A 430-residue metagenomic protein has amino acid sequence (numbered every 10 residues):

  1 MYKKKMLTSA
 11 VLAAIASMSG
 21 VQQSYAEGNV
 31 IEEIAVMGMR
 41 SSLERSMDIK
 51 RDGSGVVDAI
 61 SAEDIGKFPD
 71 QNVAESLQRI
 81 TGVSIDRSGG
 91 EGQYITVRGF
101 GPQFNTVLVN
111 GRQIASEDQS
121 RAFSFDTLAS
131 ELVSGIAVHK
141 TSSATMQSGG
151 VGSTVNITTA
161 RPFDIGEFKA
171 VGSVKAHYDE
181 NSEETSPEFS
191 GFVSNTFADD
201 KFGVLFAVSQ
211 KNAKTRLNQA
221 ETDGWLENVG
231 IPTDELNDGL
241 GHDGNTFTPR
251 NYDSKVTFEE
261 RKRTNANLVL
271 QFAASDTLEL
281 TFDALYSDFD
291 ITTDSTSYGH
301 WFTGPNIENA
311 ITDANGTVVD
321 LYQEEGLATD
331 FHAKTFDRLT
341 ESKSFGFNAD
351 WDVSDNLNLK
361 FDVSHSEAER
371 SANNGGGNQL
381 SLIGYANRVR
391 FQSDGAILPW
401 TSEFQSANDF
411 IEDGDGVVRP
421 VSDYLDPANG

Functional and structural regions predicted by a protein language model:
M1-V30: Cleavable N-terminal targeting peptides that direct proteins into the secretory/outer-membrane pathway or into
A35-G66, Y94, P102, R112: N-terminal periplasmic "start-of-domain" segments of outer-membrane beta-barrel proteins
A74-Q113: Extracytoplasmic beta-strand/coil segments of soluble accessory domains associated with Gram-negative outer-membrane
I80, L128-S173, L217: A beta-strand signature from Gram-negative outer-membrane beta-barrel systems, especially the internal plug domain
R112-K140, G191: Short acidic/polar hinge/loop motifs at secondary-structure boundaries that mediate gating or recognition
Q119, V138-H139, S173-A176, T248-S254 (+2 more regions): Extracytoplasmic loops and strand-loop junctions of Gram-negative outer membrane beta-barrel proteins
S182-G304, D337-V353, N358-S366: Transmembrane beta-barrel wall of Gram-negative outer-membrane proteins
N212-E235, S287-V319, E369-P420: A surface-exposed, glycine/aromatic-enriched loop/edge motif typical of exported proteins
